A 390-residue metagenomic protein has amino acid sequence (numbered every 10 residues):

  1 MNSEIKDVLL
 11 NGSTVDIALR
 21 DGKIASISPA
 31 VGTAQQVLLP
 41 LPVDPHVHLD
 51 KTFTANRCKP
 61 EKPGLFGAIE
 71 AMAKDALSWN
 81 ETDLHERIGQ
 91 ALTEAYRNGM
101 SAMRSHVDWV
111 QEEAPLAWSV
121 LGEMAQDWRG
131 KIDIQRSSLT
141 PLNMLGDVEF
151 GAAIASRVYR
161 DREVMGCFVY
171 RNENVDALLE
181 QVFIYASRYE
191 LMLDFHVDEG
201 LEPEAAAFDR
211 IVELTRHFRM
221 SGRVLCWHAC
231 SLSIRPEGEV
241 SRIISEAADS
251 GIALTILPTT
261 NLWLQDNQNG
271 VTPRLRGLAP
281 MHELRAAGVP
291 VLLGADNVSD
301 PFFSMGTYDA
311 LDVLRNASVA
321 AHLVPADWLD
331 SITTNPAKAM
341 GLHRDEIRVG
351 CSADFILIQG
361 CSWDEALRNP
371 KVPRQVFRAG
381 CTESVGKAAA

Functional and structural regions predicted by a protein language model:
M1-D7, D21-G67: Replace "His-x-His-based motif
L41-T52, V107, M192-L201: Histidine-centered catalytic micro-motifs
T52-L84, R162, Y189, A207-L225 (+3 more regions): Active-site gating loops and adjacent loop-to-helix segments of metal-dependent hydrolytic enzymes
A55-H106, E112-D127, A153-R157: Alpha-helical scaffold segments that flank or form the walls of functional sites
A71-E86, S137-E149, F168-N172: Active-site mouth loops of central-metabolism enzymes
L116-W128, G146-A253, G270-L293, D345: Histidine/acidic residue-rich metal-binding segments in metalloenzymes
E213-V224, L264, L275-G360: His/Asp/Glu-enriched, well-ordered alpha-helical/loop segment that forms or immediately abuts the divalent-metal
L329, T333-T334, V349-A390: C-terminal cap of metal-dependent C-N hydrolases
